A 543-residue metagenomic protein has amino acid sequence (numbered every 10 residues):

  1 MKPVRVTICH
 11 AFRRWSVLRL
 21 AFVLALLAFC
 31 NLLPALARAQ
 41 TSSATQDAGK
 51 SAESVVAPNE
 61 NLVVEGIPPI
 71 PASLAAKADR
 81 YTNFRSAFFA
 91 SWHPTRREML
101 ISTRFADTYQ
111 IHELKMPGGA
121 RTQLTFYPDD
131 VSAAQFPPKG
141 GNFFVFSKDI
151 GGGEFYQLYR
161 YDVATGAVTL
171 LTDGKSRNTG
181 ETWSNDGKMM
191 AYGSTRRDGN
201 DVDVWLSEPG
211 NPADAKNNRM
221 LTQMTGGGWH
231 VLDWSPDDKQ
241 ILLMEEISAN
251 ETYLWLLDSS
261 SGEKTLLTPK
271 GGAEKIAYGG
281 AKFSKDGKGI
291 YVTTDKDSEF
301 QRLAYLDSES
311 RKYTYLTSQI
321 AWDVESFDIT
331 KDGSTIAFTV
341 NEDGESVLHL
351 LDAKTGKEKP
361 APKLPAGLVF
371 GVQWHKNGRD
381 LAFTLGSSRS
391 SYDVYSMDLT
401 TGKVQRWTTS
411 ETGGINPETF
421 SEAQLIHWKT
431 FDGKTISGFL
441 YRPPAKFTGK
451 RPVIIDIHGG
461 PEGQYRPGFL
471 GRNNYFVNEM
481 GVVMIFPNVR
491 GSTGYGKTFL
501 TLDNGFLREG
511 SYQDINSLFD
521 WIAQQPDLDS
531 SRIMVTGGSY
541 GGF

Functional and structural regions predicted by a protein language model:
M1-L18: N-terminal secretory signal peptides that target proteins for export/translocation
R19-P34: Bacterial N-terminal signal peptides
N31-T45: Signal peptide processing junction and immediate N-terminal pro/mature segment of secreted/exported proteins
T41-S86, L114-D130, Y161-R177, R197-G199 (+10 more regions): Multi-bladed beta-propeller domains
S73-H112, V131-Q135: Beta-strand-rich domains and repeat architectures in extracellular enzymes and scaffolds, especially beta-propellers
F89-E98, F105, A134-F143, E181-M189 (+5 more regions): Blade-terminus and WD-like Trp-Asp/Gly-His loop motifs, strongest in beta-propeller folds
F105-T108, D149-E154, T195-N200, I247-N250 (+3 more regions): Short glycine/acidic-enriched loop and turn motifs that connect beta-strands
G371-F543: Serine-hydrolase catalytic core recognition
